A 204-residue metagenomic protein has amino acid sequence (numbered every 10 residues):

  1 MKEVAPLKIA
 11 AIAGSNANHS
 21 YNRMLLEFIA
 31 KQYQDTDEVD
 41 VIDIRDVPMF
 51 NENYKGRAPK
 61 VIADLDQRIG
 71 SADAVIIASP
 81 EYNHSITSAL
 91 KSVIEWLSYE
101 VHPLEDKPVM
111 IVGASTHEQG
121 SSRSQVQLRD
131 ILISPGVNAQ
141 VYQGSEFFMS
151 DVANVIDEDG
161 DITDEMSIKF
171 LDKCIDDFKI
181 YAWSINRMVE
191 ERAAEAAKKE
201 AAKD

Functional and structural regions predicted by a protein language model:
K2-A5, Q140-D204: Glycine-rich phosphate/pyrophosphate-binding loop and the adjoining helix
K2-T36: N-terminal beta1-alpha1 ligand-phosphate binding loop
I12-G14, I42, V112: Short hydrophobic segments within beta-strands
N18-Y21, F50, S85-I86, G120-S121: Secondary-structure boundary/capping motif
N22, L26, I62, L90 (+4 more regions): A general structural signal for well-ordered alpha-helical segments in protein cores
V39-M49, E100-H102, V137-E158: Mobile beta-alpha loop/short-helix "lid" or hinge segments that flank ligand
I44-V61: N-terminal beta-loop-helix "entrance" segment that forms/cooperates in small-molecule cofactor or anionic ligand
R57-G136: Helix-loop-strand module that forms the ligand-binding subsite of alpha/beta enzymes
